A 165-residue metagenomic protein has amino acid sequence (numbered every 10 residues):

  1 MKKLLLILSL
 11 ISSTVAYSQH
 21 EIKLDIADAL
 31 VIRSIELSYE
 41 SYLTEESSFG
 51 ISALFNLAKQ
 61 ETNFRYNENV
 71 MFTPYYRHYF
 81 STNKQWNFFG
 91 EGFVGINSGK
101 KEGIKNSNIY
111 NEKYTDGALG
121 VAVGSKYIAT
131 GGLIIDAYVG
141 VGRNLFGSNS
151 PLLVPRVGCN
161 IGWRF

Functional and structural regions predicted by a protein language model:
M1-L4, Q19: Positively charged n-region of N-terminal signal peptides that target proteins for export
K3-S13: Sec-dependent N-terminal signal peptides
T14-S18: Sec/Tat signal peptide C-region and signal peptidase I cleavage site
K23-E36, Q60-N67, K84, L145-V154: Solvent-exposed loop/turn segments connecting transmembrane beta-strands in outer-membrane beta-barrel proteins
E40-A137: Gram-negative (and chloroplast) outer-membrane scaffold detector with strong preference for beta-barrel transmembrane
L153-F165: Outer-membrane beta-barrel "beta-signal"
